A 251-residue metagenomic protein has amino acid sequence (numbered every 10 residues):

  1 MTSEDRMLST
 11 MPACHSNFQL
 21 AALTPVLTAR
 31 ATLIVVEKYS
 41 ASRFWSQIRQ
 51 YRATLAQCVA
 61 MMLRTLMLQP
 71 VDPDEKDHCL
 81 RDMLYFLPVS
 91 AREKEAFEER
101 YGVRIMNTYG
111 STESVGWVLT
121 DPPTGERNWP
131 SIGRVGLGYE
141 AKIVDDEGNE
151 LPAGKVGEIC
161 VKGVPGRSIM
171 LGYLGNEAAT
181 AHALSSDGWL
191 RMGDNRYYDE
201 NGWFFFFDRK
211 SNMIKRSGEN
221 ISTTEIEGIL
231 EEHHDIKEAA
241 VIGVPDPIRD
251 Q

Functional and structural regions predicted by a protein language model:
M1-S9, C14-T54, Q69: Conserved AMP-binding/adenylation subdomain of ANL enzymes
T28-A31, W45-S46, Q50-C58, M67-R127 (+2 more regions): Gly/Ser/Thr-rich phosphate-binding loop
S42-W45, D72, A181, E227: Short hydrophobic/charged patches on amphipathic alpha-helices used for structural packing and interfaces
A56-V59, A141, E147, C160-G166 (+3 more regions): AMP-binding/adenylate-forming catalytic core of the ANL superfamily
Q69, D187, H233-H234: Acidic-histidine catalytic/liganding microenvironments
L87, G110, G133, D194 (+1 more regions): Active-site glycine-centered loops adjacent to acidic/histidine catalytic or metal-binding residues that shape
Y109, P130-V135, A183-D187: Short Gly/Pro-enriched turn/cap motifs at secondary-structure boundaries
G133, P152-K155, L171-Y173: Active-site glycine/GP-rich loop and adjacent strand/helix microenvironment that borders small-molecule binding pockets
